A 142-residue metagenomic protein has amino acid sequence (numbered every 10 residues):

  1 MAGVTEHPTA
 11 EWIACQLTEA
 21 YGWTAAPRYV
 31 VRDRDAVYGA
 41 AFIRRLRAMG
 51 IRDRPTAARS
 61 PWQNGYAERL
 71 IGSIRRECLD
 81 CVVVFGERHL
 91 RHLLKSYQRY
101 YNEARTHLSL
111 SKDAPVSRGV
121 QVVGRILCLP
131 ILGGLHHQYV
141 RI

Functional and structural regions predicted by a protein language model:
M1-I142: Charged DNA-binding/catalytic regions of mobile-element recombinases
